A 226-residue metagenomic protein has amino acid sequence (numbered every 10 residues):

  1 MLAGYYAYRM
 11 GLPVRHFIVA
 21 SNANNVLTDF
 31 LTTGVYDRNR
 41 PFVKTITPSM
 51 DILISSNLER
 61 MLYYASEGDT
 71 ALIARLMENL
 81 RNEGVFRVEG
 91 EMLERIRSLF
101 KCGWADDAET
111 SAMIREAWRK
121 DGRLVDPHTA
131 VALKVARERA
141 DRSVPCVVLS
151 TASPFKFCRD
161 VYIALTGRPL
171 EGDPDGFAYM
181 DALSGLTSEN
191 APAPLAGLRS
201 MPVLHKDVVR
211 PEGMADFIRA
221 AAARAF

Functional and structural regions predicted by a protein language model:
M1-F226: PLP-dependent amino-acid enzyme catalytic core
